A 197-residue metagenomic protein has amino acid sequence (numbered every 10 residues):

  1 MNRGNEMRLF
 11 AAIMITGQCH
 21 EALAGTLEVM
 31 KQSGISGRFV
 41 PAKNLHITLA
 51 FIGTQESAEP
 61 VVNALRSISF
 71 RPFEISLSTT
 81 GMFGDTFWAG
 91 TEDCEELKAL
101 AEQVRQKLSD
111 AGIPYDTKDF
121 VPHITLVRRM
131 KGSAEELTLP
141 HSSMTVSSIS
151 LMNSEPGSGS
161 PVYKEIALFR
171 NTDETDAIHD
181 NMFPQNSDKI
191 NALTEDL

Functional and structural regions predicted by a protein language model:
N2-L197: Histidine-dependent nucleotide/RNA phosphoesterase domain, centered on the 2H-phosphoesterase fold with its duplicated
